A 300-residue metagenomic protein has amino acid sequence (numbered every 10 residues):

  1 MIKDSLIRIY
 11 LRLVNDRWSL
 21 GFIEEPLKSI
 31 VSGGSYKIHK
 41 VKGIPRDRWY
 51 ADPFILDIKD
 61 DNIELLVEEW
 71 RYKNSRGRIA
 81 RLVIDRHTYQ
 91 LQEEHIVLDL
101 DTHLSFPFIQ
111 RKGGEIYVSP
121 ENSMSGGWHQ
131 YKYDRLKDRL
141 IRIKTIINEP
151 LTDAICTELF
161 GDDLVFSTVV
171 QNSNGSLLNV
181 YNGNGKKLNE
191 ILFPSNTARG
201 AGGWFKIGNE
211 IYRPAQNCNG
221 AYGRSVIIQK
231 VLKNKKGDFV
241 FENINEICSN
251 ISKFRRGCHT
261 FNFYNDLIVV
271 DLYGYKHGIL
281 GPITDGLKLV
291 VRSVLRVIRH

Functional and structural regions predicted by a protein language model:
M1-H300: Carbohydrate-active catalytic/glycan-binding domains of CAZyme proteins, especially the secreted or lumenal ectodomains
